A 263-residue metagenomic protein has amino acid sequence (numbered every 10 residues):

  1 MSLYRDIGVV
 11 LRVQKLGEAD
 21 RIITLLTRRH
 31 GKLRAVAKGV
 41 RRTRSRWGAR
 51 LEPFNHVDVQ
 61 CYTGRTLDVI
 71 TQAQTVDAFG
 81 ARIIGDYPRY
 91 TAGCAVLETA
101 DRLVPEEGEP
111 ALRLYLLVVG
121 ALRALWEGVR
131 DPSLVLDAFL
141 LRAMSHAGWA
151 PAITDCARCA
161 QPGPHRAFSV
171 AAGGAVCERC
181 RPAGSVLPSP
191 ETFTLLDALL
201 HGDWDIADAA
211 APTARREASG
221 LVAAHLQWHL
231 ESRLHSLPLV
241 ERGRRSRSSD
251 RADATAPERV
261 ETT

Functional and structural regions predicted by a protein language model:
M1-T263: Non-catalytic alpha-helical scaffolds and adjoining flexible linkers that form interface surfaces for assembly
